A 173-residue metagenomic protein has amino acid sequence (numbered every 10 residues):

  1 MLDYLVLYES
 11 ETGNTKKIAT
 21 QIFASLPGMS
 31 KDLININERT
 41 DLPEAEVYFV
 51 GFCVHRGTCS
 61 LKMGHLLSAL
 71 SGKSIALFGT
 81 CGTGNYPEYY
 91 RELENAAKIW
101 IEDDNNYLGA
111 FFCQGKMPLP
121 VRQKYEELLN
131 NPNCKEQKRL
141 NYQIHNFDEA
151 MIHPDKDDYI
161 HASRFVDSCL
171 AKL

Functional and structural regions predicted by a protein language model:
L2, S25-D32, V47-V50, H55-L173: FMN-binding flavodoxin-like domain, especially the glycine-rich phosphate-binding loop
L2-S25: N-terminal beta1-alpha1 ligand-phosphate binding loop
G13-K17, P43, T58: Residues that form or flank phosphate/diphosphate-binding pockets in enzymes that use nucleotide phosphates
D32-E44: Short acidic low-complexity segments
